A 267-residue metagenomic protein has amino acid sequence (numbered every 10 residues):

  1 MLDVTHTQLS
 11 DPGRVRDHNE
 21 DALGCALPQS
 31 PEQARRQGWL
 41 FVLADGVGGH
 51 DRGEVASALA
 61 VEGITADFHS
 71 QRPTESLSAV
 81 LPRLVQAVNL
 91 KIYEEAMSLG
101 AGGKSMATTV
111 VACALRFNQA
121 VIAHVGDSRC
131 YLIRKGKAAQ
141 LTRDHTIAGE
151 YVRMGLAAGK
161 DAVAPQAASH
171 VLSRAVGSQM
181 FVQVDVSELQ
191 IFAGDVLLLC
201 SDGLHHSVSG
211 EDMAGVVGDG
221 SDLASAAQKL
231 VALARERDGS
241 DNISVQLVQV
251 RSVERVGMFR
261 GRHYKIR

Functional and structural regions predicted by a protein language model:
M1-R267: PP2C/PPM-type serine/threonine phosphatase catalytic domain
